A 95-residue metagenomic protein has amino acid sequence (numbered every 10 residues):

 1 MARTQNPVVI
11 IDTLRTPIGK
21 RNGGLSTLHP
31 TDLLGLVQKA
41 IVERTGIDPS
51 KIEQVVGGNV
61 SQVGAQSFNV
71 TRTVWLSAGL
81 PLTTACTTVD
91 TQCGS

Functional and structural regions predicted by a protein language model:
M1, T45, G64: Short, flexible, glycine/charge-rich loop motifs used to bind or transfer phosphoryl groups or to couple energy/partner
M1-T31, A40: Condensing-enzyme catalytic core mediating Claisen C-C bond formation in acyl metabolism
V9, E53-V56: Conserved beta-strand elements of the Class I
L14-P17, A40-D48, S77-P81: Change "in soluble alpha/beta enzymes" to "in soluble alpha/beta proteins
T31-G46, V70-V74: Short, well-ordered amphipathic alpha-helical segments that serve as non-catalytic structural scaffolds within diverse
D48-Q54, T83-A85: Short acidic capping loops at alpha-helix termini that bridge into adjacent secondary structure
N59-S95: Conserved catalytic cysteine-centered active-site region of acyl-thioester-dependent Claisen-condensing enzymes
